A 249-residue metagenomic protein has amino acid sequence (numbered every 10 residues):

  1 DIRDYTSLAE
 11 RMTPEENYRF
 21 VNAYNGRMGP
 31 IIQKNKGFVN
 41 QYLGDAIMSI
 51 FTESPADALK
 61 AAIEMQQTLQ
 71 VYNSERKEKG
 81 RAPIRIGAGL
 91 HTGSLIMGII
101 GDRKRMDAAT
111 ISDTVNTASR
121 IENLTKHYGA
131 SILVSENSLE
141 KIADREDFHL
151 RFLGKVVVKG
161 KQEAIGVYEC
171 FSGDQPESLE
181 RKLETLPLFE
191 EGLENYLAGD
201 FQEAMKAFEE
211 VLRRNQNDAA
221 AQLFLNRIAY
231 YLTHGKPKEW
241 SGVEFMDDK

Functional and structural regions predicted by a protein language model:
D1-E64, A108: Catalytic NTP-binding/metal-coordinating core of nucleotidyl cyclase/transferase enzymes
T6-A9, N17-R19, L59, G98-I100 (+4 more regions): Extended hydrophobic-aromatic, low-complexity segments
M12, R76, L232-G235, E239: Leucine-rich amphipathic alpha-helices with coiled-coil/heptad-repeat character
M28, I32, L69-R76, T125 (+2 more regions): Alpha-helix capping/termination and helix-coil
I31-D57, V71-V115, N137, I142 (+1 more regions): Catalytic core of nucleotidyl cyclases, primarily class III adenylyl/guanylyl cyclases
L95, K126-E203, E209-E210, N215-P237: Cytosolic regulatory/linker segments at or just downstream of nucleotide-handling modules in signal-transduction
P237-K249: Intrinsically disordered, low-complexity, charge-biased linker/tail regions
